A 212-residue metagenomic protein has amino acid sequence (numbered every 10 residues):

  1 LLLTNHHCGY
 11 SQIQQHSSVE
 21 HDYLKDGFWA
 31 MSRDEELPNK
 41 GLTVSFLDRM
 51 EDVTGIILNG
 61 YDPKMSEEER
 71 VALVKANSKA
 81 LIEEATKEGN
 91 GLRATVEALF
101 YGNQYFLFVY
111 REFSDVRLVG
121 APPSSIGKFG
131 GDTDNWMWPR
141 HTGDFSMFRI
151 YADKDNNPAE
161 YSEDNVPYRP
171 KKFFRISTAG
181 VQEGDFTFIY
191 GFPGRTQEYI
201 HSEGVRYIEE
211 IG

Functional and structural regions predicted by a protein language model:
L1-G212: Terminal presequence/propeptide segments associated with secretion/organelle targeting and zymogen/polyprotein
